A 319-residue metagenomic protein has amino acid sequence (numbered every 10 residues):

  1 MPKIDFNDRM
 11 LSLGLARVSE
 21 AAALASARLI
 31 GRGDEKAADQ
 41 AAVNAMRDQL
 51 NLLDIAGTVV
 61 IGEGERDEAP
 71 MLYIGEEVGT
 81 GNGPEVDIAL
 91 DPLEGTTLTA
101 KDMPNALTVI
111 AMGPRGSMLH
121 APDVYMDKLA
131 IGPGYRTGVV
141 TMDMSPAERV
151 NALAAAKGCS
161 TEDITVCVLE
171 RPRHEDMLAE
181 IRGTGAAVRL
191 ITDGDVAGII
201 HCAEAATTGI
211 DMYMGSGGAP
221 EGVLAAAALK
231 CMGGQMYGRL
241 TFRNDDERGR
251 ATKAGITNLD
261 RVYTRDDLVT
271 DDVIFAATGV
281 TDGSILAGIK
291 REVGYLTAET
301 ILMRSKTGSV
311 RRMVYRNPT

Functional and structural regions predicted by a protein language model:
M1-A89, E148-N151, A155, V196-A197 (+3 more regions): N-terminal subdomain of lithium-sensitive/metallo-dependent phosphomonoesterases centered on the IMPase/IPPase/PAP
R9-S12, G33, T97, R136-G138 (+1 more regions): A short glycine/serine-rich beta->alpha loop
V78-G79, T108-A111, G209-M212: Short basic, glycine-rich beta-strand/loop surfaces that mediate nucleic-acid
G83-E94, L98-L119: DPxDG-like acidic metal-binding loop motif
L107-T108, K128, T319: A short local loop/turn or secondary-structure capping micro-motif enriched for an aromatic residue
M112-P114, M118-Y125, I191, G238-R243: Short, acidic/small-residue loops that bind anionic groups at enzyme active sites
R115-R149, L153: Glycine-rich phosphate-binding loop plus the immediately following alpha-helix
D143-Y295, E299-R304: An extended, acidic
